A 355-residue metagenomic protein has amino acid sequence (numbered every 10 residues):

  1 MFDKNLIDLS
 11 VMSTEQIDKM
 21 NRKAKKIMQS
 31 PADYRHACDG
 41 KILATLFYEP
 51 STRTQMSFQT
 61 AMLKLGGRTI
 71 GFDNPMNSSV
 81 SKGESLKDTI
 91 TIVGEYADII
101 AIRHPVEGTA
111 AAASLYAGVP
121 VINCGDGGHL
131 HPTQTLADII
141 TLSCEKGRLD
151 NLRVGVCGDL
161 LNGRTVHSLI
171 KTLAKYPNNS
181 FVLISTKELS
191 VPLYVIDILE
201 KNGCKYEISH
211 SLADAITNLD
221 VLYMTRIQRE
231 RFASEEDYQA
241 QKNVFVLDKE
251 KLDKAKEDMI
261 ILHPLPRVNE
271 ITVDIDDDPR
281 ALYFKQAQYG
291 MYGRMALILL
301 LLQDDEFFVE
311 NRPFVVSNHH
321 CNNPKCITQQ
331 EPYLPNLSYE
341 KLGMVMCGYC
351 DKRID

Functional and structural regions predicted by a protein language model:
M1-M56, T60: Positively charged, low-complexity intrinsically disordered leader regions
H36-S143, N269-T272: Phosphate/diphosphate ligand-binding glycine-rich loop within oxidoreductases
Y48-L63, C144-M224, M344-R353: Glycine-rich phosphate/diphosphate-binding loop of Rossmann-like nucleotide-binding domains
E200-I275, R280: Rossmann-like adenosine-cofactor binding region
D258-M259, P264-E310: Adenosine-phosphate binding glycine-rich loop
V315-N318, N323-P324, M344: Residues immediately within or flanking Cys/His clusters that coordinate Zn2+ in small zinc-binding modules
K325-Q330, I354: Cys/His-rich microdomains that often coordinate metals
L334-V345: Short linker/helix segments within small regulatory modules
